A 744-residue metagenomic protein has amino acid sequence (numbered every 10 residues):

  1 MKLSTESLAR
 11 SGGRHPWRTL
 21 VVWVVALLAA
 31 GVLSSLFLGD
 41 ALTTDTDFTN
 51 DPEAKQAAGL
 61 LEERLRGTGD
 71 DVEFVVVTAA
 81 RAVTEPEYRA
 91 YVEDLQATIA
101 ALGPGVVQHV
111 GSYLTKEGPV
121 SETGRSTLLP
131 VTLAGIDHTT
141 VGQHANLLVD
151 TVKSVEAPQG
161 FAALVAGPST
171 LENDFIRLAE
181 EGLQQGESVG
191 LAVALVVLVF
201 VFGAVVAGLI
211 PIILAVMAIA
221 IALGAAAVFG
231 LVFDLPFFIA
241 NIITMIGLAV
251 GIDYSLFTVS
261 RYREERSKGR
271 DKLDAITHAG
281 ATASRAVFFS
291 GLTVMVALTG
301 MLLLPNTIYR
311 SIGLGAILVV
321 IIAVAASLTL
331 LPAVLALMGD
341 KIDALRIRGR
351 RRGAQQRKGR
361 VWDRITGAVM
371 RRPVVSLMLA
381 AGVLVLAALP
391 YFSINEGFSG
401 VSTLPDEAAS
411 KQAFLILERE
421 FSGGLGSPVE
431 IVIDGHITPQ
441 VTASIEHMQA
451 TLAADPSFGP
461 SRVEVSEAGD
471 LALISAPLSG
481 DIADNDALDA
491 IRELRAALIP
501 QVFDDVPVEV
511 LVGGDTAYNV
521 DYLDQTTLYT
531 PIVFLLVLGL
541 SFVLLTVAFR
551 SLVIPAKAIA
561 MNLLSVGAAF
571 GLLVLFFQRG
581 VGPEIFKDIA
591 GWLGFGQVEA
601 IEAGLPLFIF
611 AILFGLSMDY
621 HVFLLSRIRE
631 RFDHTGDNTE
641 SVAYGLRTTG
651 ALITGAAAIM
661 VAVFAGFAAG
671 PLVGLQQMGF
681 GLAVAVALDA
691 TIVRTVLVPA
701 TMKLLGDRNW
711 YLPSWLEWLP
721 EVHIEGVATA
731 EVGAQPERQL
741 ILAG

Functional and structural regions predicted by a protein language model:
M1-A41, A134-E396, P507-V510, D515-G744: Membrane-embedded transmembrane helical bundles of large multi-pass transporters/channels
A9, P16-W17, D45-T49, V83-P86: A short N-terminal beta->alpha junction/helix N-cap motif
F37-L38, V72-E73, V77: Short, conserved active-site loops that position catalytic residues or coordinate cofactors/metal ions across diverse
L42-D45, S399-V401: Short hinge/gating elements
T43-D47, A54, M245: Disorder-to-helix initiation segments
N50-E73, R81-E172, S393-K587, F595-A600 (+2 more regions): Structured non-transmembrane domains adjacent to transmembrane bundles in polytopic membrane proteins
